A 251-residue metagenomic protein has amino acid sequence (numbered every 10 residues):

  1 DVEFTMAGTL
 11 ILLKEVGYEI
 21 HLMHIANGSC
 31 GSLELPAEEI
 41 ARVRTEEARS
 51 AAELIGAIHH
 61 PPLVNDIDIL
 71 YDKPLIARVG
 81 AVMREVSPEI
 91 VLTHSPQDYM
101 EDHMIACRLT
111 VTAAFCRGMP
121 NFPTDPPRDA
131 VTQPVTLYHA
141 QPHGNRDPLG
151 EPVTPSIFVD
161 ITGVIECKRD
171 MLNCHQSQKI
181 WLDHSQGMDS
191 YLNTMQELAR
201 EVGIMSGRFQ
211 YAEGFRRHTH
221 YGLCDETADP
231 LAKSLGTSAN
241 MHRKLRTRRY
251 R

Functional and structural regions predicted by a protein language model:
D1-V86, R200, A228-P230, S234 (+1 more regions): Active-site rim/loop-helix segments in enzyme catalytic domains that contact anionic ligands
Y71-R251: Metal-dependent de-N-acetylase/amidase catalytic core
